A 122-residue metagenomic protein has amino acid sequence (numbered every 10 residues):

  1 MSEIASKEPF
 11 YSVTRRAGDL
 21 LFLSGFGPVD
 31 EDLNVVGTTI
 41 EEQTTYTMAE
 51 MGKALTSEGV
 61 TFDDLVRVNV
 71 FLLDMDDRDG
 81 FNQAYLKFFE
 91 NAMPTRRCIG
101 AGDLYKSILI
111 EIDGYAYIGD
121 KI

Functional and structural regions predicted by a protein language model:
M1-V66, L72-I122: N-terminal presequence-like segments and the immediate start of the first folded domain
